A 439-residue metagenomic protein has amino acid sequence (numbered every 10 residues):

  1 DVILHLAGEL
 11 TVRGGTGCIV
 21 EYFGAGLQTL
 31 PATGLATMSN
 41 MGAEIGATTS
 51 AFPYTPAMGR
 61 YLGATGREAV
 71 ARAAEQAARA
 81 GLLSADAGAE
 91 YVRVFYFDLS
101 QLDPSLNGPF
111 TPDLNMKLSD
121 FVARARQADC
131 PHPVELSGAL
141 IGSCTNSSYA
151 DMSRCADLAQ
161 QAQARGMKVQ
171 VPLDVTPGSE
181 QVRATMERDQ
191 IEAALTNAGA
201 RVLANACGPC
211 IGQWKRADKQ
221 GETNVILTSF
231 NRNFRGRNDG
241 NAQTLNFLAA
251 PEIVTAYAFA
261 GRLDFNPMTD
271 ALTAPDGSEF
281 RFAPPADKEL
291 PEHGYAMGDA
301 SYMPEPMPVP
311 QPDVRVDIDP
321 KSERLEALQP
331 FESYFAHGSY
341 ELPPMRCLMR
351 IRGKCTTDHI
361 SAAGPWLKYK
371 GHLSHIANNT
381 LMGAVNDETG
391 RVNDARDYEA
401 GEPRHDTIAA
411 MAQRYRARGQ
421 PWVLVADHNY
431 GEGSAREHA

Functional and structural regions predicted by a protein language model:
D1-A71, M167, R201, G208-P304: Mobile "lid/hinge" segments at catalytic clefts and subdomain interfaces of large enzymes
E21-G24, A43-V225, P312-L342, M349 (+2 more regions): Accessory "access/gating" subregions that flank catalytic or transport cores
T29, C144-S147, Y430-E432: Short, glycine-rich nucleotide/cofactor-binding loops
P31-T37, V122-A139, M411-H428: Short, hydrophobic/aliphatic alpha-helical segments
L158-T176, E180-T228, N233-A242, A260 (+4 more regions): Feature captures the catalytic cores and cofactor-binding loops of soluble hydro-lyases/lyases that act on carboxylate
T269-P365, K370-N378: Cysteine-dependent phosphatase catalytic core of the protein tyrosine phosphatase
